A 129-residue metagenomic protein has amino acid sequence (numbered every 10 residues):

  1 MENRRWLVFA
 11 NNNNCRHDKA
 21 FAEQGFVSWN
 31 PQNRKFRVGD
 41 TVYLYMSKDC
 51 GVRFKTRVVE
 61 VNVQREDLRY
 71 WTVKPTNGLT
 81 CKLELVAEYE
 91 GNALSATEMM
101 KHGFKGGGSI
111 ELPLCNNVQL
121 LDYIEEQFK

Functional and structural regions predicted by a protein language model:
M1-V8, Q24-P31, E66-K129: Contiguous surface segments at macromolecular interaction interfaces
F9-Q24: Short, basic/aromatic beta-hairpin or loop at an interaction surface
N14, N62, Y89-G91: Short loop/turn segments at secondary-structure transitions that flank enzyme active sites
N14-R16, W29-N33: Short, positively charged
Q32-M46: Short coil-to-beta transition motif at edge beta-strands of beta-rich domains
V38, V52-F54, N77-C81: A generic structural signal for short beta-strands and their flanking turns/coil linkers
V52-N62: Short beta-strand-centered aromatic/proline hotspots
